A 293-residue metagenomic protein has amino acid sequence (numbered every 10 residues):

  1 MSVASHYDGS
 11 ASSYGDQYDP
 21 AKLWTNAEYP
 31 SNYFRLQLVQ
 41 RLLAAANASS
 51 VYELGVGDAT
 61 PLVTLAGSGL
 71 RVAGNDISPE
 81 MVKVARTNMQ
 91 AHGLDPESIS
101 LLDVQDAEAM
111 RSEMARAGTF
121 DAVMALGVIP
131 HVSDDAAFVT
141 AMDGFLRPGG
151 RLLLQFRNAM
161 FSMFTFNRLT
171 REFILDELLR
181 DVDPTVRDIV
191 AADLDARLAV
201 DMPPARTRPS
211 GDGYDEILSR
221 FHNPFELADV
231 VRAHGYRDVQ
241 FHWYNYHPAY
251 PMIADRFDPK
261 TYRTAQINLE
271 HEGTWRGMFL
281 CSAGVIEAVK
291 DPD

Functional and structural regions predicted by a protein language model:
M1-A46, T64, M81, H92 (+1 more regions): Conserved class I S-adenosyl-L-methionine
G55-G57: Class I SAM-dependent methyltransferase "Motif I" SAM/SAH-binding loop
T60-A109: Class I SAM-dependent methyltransferase SAM/SAH-binding core
M124: A conserved beta-strand element that flanks and buttresses the S-adenosyl-L-methionine
G127-V128: Short catalytic micro-motifs in class I SAM-dependent methyltransferases
A136-R151: A short glycine-rich, Lys/Arg-flanked "PGG" loop and its adjoining helix->strand segment in the class I
L153-D193: Conserved class I S-adenosyl-L-methionine
P203-R232, D238-D293: A C-terminal cap/extension of S-adenosyl-L-methionine-dependent methyltransferases that defines the acceptor-substrate
